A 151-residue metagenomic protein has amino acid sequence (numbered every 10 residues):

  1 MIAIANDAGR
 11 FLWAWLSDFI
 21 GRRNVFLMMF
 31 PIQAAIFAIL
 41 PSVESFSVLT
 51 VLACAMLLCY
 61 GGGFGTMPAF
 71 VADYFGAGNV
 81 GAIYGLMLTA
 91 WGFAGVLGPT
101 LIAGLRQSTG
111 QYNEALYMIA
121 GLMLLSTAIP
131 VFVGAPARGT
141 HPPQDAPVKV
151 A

Functional and structural regions predicted by a protein language model:
A3-F11, G61, G92-V96: Residue-level signature of mid-helix packing/kink "hotspots" within the transmembrane helices of 12-pass Major
L16-S17, L101-G110: Interfacial helix-cap and linker-helix signal at transmembrane-aqueous boundaries of multi-pass secondary transporters
F19-F30: Cytoplasmic membrane-interface "Motif A"-like loop-to-helix N-cap segments of 12-TM Major Facilitator Superfamily
I32-E44: C-terminal ends and interior cores of transmembrane alpha-helices in multi-pass membrane transporters/permeases
V48-G62: Hydrophobic core of transmembrane alpha-helices in multi-pass small-molecule transporters, especially MFS/SLC-type
G62-F75: Intracellular juxtamembrane helix-capping segments at the cytosolic ends of symmetry-related transmembrane helices
A72-V80, G110: Paired intracellular helix-loop junctions of major facilitator superfamily
A120-A151: Multi-pass alpha-helical transporter architecture, strongest for 12-TM Major Facilitator/SLC carriers used
